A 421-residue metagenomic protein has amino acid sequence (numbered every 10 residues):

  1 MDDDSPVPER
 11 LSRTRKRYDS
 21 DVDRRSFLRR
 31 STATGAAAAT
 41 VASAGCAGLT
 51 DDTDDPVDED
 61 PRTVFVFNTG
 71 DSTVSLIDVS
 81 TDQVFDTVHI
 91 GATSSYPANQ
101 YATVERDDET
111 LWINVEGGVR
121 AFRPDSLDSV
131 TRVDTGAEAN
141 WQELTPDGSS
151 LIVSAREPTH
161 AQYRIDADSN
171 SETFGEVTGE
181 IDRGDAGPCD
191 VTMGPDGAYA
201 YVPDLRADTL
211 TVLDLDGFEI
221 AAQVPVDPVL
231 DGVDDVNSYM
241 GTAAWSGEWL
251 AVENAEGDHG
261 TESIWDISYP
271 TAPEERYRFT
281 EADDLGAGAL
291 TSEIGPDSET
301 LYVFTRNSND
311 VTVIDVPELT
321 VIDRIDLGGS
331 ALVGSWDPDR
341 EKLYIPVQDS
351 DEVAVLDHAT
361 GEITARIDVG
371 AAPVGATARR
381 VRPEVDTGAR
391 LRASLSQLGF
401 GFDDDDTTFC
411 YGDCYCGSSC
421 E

Functional and structural regions predicted by a protein language model:
M1-D23: N-terminal secretory signal peptides
P6, G45, D185-P188: Glycine-centered flexibility motif
S12-R17, S26, S31-T32, D125: Small/flexible residues
D23-A38, G45: N-terminal export leaders
S31, D51-E421: Predominantly soluble domains enriched in secretory-pathway, periplasmic, or organellar proteins
C46-T50: Signal peptide processing junction and immediate N-terminal pro/mature segment of secreted/exported proteins
